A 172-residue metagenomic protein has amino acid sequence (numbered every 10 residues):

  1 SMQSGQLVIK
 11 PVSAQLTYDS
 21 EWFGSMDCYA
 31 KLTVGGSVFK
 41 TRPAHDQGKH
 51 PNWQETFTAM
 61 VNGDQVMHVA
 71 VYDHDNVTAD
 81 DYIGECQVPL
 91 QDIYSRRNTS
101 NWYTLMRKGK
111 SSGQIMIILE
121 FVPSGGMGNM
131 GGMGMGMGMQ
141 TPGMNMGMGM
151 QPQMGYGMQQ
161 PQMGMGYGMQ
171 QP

Functional and structural regions predicted by a protein language model:
S1-M2, E120-P172: Intrinsically disordered, low-complexity repeat regions enriched in Pro/Gln/Gly/Tyr
Q3, K10-G113, S124, N145 (+1 more regions): Peripheral membrane lipid-binding modules
I117: Active-site substrate-binding loop specific to GH73 endo-beta-N-acetylglucosaminidase modules in bacterial autolysins
